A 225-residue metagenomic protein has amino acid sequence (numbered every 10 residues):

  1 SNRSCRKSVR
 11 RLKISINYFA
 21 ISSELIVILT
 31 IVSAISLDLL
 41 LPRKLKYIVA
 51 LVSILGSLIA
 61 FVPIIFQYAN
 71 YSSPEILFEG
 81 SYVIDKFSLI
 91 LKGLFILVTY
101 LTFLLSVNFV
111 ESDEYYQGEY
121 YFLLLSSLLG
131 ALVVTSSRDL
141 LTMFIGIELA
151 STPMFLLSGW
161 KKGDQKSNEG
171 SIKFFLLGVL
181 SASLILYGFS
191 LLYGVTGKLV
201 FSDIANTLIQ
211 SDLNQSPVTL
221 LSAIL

Functional and structural regions predicted by a protein language model:
S1-L225: Alpha-helical transmembrane segments of multi-pass membrane proteins predominantly involved in bioenergetics
